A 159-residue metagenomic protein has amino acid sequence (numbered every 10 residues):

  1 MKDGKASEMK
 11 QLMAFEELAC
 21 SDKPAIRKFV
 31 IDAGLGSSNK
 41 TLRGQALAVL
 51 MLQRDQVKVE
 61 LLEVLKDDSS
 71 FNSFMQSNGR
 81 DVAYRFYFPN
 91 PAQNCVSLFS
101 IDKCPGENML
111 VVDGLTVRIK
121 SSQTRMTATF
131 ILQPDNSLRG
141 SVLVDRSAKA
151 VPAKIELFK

Functional and structural regions predicted by a protein language model:
M1, K23-G34, Q56-L62: Amphipathic alpha-helical scaffolding segments comprising HEAT/armadillo-like alpha-solenoid repeats
M1-A6, L18-A19, G34-S38: Alpha-solenoid helical repeat architecture
E8-M9, P24, S38-T41: Alpha-helix N-cap/helix-start positions at coil->helix boundaries
Q11-S21, F29-D32, G44-L52: Structural detector for internal amphipathic alpha-helices that build alpha-solenoid repeat scaffolds
D32, G36, G44-L50, Q56-V57 (+1 more regions): Extended interaction regions within the primary functional domain
T41-G79: Pro/Ala/Gly-rich low-complexity, hydrophilic intrinsically disordered segments
D67-R85, L115-K159: Beta-sheet ligand-binding and adhesion/scaffold domains
N78-V112: N-terminal glycine/threonine-rich, aromatic-flanked beta-hairpin/loop signature
